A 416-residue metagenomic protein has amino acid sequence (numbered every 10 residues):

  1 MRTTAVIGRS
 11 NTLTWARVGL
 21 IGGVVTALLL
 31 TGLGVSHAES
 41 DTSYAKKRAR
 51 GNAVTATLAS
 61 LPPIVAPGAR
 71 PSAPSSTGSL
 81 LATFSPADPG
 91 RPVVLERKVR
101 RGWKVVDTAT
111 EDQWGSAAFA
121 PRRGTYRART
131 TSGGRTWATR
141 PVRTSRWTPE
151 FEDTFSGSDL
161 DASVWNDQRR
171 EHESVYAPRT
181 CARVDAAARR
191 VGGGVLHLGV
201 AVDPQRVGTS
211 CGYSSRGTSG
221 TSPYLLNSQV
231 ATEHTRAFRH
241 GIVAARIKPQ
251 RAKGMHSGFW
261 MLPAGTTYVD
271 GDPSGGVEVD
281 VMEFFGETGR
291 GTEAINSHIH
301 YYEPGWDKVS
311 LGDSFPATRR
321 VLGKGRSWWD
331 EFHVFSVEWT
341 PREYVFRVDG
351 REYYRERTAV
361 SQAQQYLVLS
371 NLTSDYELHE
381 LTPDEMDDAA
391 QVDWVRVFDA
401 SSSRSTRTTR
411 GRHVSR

Functional and structural regions predicted by a protein language model:
M1-W15, H413-R416: Actinobacteria-biased recognition of intrinsically disordered, low-complexity terminal regions
R2-V6, R17, G22-G23, L30-T148: Low-complexity, Ser/Thr/Pro-rich intrinsically disordered linker/stalk segments at domain junctions
T4-A5, G19-G23, A27, L33 (+13 more regions): Residue-level marker of intrinsically disordered, low-complexity segments enriched for small/polar residues
T12, A38, T42, F155 (+1 more regions): Serine/proline-rich low-complexity intrinsically disordered segments, especially terminal tails, linkers
T12-A16, V25-A27, T83, E343 (+1 more regions): Exposed boundary/loop context
A16-R17, L378: Hydrophobic alpha-helical segments, principally membrane-spanning helices and signal/leader peptides
R129, P141-R416: GH16 jelly-roll
